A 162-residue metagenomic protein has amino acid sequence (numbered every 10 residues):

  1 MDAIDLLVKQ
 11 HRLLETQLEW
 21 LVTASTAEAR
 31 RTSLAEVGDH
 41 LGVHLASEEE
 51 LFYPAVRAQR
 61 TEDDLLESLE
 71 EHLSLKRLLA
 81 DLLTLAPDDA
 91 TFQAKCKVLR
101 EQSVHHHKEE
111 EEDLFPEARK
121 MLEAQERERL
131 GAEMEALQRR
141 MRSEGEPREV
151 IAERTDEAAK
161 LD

Functional and structural regions predicted by a protein language model:
M1-D162: Small-residue-biased structural context
